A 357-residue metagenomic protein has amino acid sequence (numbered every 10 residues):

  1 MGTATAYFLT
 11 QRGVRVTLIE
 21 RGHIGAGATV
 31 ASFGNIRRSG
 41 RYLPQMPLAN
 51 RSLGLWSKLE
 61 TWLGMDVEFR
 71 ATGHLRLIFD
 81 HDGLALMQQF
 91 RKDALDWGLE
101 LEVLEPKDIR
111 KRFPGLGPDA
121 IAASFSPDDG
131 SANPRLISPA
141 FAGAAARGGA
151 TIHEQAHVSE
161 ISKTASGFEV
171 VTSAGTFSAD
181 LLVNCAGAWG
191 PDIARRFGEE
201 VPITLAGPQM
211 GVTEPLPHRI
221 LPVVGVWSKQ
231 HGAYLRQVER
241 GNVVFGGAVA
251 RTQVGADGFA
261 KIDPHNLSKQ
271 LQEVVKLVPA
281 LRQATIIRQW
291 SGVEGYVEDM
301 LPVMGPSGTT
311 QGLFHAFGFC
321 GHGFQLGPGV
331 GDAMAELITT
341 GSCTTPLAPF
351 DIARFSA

Functional and structural regions predicted by a protein language model:
T10-V30: Glycine-rich FAD pyrophosphate-binding loop
R12, V103, G308-A357: C-terminal lid/capping helical subdomain adjacent to the catalytic/cofactor pocket in oxidative enzymes
F33-R112, G232, E273-V274: Dinucleotide-binding Rossmann-like beta1-alpha1 core, especially the glycine-rich loop that anchors the ADP
P47-N50, L77-L86, F125-G143, H153 (+2 more regions): Short beta-strand to alpha-helix junction loop
V67-I78, F90, L101-P106, R110-G148 (+3 more regions): Helix-loop-beta segment of a Rossmann-like dinucleotide-binding subdomain
S124-D180: Helical element adjacent to the flavin cofactor pocket in flavoenzyme catalytic cores
T176-P222, T345: Central helical "cap/lid" subdomain
P215-G312: Active-site lid/adjacent beta-loop-alpha segment flanking the redox-cofactor pocket in flavoenzymes
